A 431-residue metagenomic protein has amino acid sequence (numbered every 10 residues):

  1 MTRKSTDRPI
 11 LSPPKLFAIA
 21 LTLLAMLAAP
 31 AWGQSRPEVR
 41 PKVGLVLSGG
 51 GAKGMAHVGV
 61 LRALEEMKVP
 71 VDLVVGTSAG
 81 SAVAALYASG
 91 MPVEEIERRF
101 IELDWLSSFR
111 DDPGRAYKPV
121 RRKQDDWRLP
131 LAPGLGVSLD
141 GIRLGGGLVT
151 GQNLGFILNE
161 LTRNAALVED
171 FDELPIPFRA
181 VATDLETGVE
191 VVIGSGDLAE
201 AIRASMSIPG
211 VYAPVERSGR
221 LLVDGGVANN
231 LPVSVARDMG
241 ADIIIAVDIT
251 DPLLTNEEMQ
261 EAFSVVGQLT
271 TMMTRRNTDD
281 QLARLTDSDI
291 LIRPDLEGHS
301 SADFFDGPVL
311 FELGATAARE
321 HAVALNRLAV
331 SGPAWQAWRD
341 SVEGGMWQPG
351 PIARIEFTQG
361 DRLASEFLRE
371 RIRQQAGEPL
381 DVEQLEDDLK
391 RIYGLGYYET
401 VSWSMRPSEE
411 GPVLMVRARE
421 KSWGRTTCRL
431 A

Functional and structural regions predicted by a protein language model:
M1-P13: N-terminal secretory signal peptides that target proteins for export/translocation
A18-A28: Bacterial N-terminal signal peptides
W32-T77, A85-K390, G394-V401, R406-S408 (+2 more regions): Patatin-like phospholipase
R425-A431: Short strand-turn segments of transmembrane beta-barrel domains in outer membranes, especially the first one or two
